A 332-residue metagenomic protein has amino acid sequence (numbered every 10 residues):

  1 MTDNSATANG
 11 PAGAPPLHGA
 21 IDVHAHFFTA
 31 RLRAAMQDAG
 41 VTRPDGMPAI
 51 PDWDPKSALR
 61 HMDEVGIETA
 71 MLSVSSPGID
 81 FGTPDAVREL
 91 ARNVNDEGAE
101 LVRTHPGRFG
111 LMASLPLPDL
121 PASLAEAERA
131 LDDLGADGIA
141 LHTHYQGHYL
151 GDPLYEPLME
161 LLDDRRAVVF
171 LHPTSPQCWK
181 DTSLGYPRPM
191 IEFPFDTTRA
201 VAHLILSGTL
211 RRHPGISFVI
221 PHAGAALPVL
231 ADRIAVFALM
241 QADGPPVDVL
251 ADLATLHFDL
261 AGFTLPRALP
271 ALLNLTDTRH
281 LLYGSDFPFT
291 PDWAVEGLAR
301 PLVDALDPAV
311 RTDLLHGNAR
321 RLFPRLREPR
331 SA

Functional and structural regions predicted by a protein language model:
T2-V23, T29-T69, D96-T104, A125-R129 (+3 more regions): Mid-to-C-terminal alpha-helical segments outside catalytic/metal-binding sites
A6, W179, Y186-I205, S217-A332: H/E-rich (His + Asp/Glu) clusters that bind or coordinate divalent metals
I21-A25, A70-L72, G110-A113, I139-L141 (+4 more regions): Hydrophobic faces of well-ordered beta-strands that scaffold small-molecule active sites in alpha/beta enzyme cores
G40-M47, T143-H144, L250-H257: Short, basic, glycine/proline-bearing loop/turn elements
P48-W53, I79-D80, L117-S123, Q146-P153 (+3 more regions): Acidic-and-aromatic substrate-binding clefts and catalytic sites of carbohydrate-active enzymes
W53-S57, P153, P157, V201-L204 (+3 more regions): Short, conserved clusters of charged catalytic residues that mark active-site and nucleotide-handling motifs
E68, V74-V201: Active-site gating/metal-coordination segments in enzymes
